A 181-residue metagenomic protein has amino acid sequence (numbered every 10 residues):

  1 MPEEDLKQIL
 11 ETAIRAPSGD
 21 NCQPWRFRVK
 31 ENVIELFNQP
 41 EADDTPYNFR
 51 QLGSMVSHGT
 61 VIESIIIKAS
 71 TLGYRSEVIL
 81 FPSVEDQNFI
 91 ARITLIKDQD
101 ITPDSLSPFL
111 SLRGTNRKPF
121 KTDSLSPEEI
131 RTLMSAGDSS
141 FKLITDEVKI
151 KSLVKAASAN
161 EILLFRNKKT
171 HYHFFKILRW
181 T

Functional and structural regions predicted by a protein language model:
M1-T181: Acidic, surface-exposed loops and disordered segments
